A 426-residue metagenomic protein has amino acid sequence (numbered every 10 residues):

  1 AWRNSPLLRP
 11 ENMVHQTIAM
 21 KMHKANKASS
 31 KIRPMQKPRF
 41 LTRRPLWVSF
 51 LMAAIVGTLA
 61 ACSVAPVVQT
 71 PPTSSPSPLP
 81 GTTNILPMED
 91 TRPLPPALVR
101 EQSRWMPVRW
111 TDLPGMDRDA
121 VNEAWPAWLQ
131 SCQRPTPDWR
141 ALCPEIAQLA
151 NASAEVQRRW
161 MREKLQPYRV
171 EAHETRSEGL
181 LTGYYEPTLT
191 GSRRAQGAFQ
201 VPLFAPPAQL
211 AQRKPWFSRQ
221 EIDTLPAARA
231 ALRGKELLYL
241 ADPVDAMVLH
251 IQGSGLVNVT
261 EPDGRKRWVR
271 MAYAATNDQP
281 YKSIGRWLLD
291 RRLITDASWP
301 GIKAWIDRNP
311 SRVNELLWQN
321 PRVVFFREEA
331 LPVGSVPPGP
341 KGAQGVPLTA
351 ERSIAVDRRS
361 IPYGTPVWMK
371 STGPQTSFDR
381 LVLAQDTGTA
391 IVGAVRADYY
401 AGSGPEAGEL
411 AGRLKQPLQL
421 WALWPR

Functional and structural regions predicted by a protein language model:
W2-M13, G364: Extreme N-terminal basic, low-complexity initiation segments that serve as generic localization/processing leaders
E11-M13, T17-R33: Ser/Thr-rich, low-complexity intrinsically disordered segments
R33-L51: Bacterial N-terminal signal peptides that target proteins for export
L59-A61: C-terminal motif of bacterial Sec signal peptides marking the signal peptidase cleavage site
S63-A65, D117, E123, G334-R426: C-terminal soluble interaction/assembly domains
A65-Q102: Post-signal peptide N-terminal segment of mature Sec-exported envelope proteins
R92, R104-S335, S371: Secretory/export targeting leaders with adjacent low-complexity proregions
